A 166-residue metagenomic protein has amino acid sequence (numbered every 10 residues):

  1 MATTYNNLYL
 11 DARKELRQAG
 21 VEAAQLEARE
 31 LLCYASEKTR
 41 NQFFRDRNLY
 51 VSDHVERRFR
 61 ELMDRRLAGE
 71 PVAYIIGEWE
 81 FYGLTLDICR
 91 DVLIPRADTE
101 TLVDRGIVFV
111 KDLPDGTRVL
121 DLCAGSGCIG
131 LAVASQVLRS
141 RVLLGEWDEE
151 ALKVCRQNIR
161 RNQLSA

Functional and structural regions predicted by a protein language model:
M1-S36, R40-F44, N48-V51: Non-catalytic accessory regions of SAM-dependent methyltransferases
T3, L26, Y50, H54 (+5 more regions): Residues at secondary-structure transition points
Y9, A28-R29, F59, V72 (+2 more regions): A general structural signal for well-ordered alpha-helical segments in protein cores
K14-Q18, R65, N158: Amphipathic alpha-helical regulatory segments at dimerization interfaces that relay allosteric signals between sensory
A19, A35, D91, R161-N162: Histidine kinase transmitter module recognition
L32-V108: Conserved AdoMet
E100-A166: Conserved SAM/SAH cofactor-binding pocket of Class I
